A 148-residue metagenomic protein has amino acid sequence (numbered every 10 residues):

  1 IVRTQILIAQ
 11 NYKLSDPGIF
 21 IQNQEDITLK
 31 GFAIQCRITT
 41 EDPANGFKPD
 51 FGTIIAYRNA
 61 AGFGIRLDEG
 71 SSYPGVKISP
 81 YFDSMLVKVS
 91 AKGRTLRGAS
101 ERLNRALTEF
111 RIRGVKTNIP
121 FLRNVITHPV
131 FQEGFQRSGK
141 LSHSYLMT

Functional and structural regions predicted by a protein language model:
I1-T148: Catalytic cores of soluble metabolic enzymes centered on carboxylation/carboxyl-transfer
